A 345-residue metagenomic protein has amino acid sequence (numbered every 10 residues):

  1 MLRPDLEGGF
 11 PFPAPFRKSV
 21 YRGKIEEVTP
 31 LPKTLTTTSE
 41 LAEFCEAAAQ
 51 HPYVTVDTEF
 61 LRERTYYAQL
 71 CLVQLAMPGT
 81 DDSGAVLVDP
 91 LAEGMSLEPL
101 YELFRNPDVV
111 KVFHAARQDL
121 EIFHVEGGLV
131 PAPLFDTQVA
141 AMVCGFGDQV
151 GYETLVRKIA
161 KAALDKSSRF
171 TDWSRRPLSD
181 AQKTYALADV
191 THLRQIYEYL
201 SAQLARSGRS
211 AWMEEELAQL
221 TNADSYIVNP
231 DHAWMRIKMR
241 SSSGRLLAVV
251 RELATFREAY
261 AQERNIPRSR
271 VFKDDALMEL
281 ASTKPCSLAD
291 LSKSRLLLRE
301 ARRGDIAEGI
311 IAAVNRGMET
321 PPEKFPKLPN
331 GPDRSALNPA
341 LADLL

Functional and structural regions predicted by a protein language model:
L2-R3, R17: Ser/Thr/Pro/Gly-rich low-complexity, intrinsically disordered segments
Y21-V54, T58: N-terminal accessory regions of nucleic-acid-interacting proteins
T34, Q74-R194, S201, L220-T221: Active-site-proximal helix-loop-helix substrate-binding element of RNase H-like nuclease domains
E59-P78: An N-terminal structural lobe/cap that precedes and organizes the functional/catalytic core across diverse proteins
L61, V139-V143, D275-E279: Conserved short loop/turn motifs at secondary-structure junctions
D180, L200-L345: Accessory DNA-binding and partner-docking regions appended to nucleic-acid-acting proteins, especially the terminal
